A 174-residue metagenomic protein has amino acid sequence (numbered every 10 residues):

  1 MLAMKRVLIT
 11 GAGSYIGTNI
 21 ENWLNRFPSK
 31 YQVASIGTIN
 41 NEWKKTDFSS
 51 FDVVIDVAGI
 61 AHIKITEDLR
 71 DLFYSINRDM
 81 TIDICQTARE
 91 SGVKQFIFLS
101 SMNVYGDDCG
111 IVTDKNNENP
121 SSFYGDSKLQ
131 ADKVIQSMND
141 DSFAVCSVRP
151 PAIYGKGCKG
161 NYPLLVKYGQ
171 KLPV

Functional and structural regions predicted by a protein language model:
V7-R26: N-terminal Rossmann NAD(P)H-binding glycine-rich loop of SDR-like oxidoreductase domains
T10, V54-A58, F96-M102, V148-P150: SDR active-site strand-loop-helix element
N19, W23, T87, G106 (+1 more regions): Rossmann-fold NAD(P)-dependent oxidoreductase module
Q32-T46: Adenosine-cofactor binding site in Rossmann-like domains, unifying the SAM/SAH pocket of S-adenosylmethionine-dependent
K44-D79, D83, T87-E90, Y105-D107: NAD(P)H-binding glycine-rich loop region in Rossmannoid oxidoreductase-like domains and their noncatalytic homologs
I82-F123, M138, C146: Conserved Rossmann-fold NAD(P)-dependent oxidoreductase catalytic core, especially the SDR/UDP-sugar
S127: Active-site helix of classical SDR
A144-S147, P151-V174: NAD(P)-dependent short-chain dehydrogenase/reductase
